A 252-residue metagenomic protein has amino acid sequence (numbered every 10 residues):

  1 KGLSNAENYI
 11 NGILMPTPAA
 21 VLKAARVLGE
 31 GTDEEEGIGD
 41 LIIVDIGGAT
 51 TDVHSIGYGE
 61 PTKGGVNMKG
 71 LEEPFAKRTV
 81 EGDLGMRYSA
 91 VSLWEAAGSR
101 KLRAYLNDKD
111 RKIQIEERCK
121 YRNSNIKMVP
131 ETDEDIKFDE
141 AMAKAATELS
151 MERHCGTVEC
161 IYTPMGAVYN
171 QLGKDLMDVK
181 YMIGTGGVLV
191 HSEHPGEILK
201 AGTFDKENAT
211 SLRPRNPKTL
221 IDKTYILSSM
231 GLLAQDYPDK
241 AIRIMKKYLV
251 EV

Functional and structural regions predicted by a protein language model:
K1-D40, D135-M142, H154, V158 (+1 more regions): Nucleotide/phosphate-binding catalytic cleft detector across ATP-hydrolyzing and phosphate-transferring enzymes
L14-M15, N67-E148, R215-I221, M230: Glycine-rich phosphate-binding loop plus the immediately following alpha-helix
V21, I46, V53, L84-M86 (+3 more regions): Generic structural hydrophobic/aromatic packing signal, biased to beta-strands
G31-E60, M182: Gly/Thr-rich phosphate-binding beta-strand-loop-beta motif of the actin/hexokinase/Hsp70
L41-I42, R78, D83, K180-M182: Structural motif
V53-Y58, G65-V66, A96-S99, H194-G196: Short acidic, glycine/serine/threonine-rich loops at helix termini
I56-G59, M86, A90, L149-G156 (+1 more regions): Short, well-ordered loop/turn and helix-capping segments at boundaries between secondary-structure elements and domains
G57-L71, L199-E207: A glycine- and small-aliphatic-rich helix-loop capping segment at beta-alpha/alpha-beta transitions that lines
